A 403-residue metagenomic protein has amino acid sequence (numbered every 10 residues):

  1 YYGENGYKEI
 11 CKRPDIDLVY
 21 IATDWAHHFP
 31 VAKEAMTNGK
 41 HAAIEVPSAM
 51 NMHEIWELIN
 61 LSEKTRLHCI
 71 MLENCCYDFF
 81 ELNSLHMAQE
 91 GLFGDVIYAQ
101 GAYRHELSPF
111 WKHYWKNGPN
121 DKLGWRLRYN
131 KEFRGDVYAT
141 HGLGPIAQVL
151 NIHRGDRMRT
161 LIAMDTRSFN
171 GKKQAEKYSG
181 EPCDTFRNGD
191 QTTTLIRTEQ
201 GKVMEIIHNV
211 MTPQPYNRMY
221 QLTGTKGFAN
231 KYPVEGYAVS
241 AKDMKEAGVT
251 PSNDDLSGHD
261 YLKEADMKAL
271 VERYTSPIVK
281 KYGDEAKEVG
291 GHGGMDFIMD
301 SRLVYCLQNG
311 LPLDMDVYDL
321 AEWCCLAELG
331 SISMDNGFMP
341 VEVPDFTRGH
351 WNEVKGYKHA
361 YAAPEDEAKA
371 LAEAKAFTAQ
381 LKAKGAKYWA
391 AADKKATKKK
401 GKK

Functional and structural regions predicted by a protein language model:
Y1-K40, W56, N60-H68, K375-K403: N-terminal glycine-/serine-/threonine-rich beta1-alpha1-beta2 phosphate-ribose binding loop of Rossmann-like
M36, M50-E54, Y77: Hydrophobic, small-residue-rich alpha-helical packing segments that form membrane-like cores
G39-N51: ADP-ribose/adenylate-binding Rossmann-like module
T65-H68, C75-F186: Predominantly a Rossmann-like dinucleotide-binding segment in NAD(P)-dependent oxidoreductases
A147, P215-T223, N230-P233, S240-K403: C-terminal helical cap and adjacent loop that interface with cofactors, partners, or active-site loops
T194-Q200, G224: Active-site beta-strand termini and strand-to-loop segments that position acidic
